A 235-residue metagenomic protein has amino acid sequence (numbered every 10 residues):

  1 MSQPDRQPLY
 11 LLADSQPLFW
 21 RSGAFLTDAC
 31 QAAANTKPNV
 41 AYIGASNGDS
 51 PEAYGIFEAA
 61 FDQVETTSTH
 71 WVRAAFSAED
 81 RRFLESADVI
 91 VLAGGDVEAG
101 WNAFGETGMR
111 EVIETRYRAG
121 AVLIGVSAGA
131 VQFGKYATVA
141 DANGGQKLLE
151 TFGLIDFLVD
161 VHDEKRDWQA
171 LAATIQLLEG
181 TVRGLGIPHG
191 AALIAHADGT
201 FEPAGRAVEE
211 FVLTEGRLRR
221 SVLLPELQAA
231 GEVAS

Functional and structural regions predicted by a protein language model:
M1-T36, Y42-G44, G48-A59, V89 (+2 more regions): C-terminal and late-domain segments of enzyme folds
D5, S68-A75, H196: An anion-binding catalytic pocket shared by soluble metabolic enzymes
L11, T69-V72, V91-L92, I124-V126 (+1 more regions): General beta-strand structural signal in soluble alpha/beta enzymes
S15-W20, T67-V72, A99-A103, V161-D163: Short, flexible loop segments at the rims of nucleotide/cofactor-binding pockets, characterized by
Q16, N47, V97-E98, A130-V131: Solvent-exposed loop/turn segments at secondary-structure junctions within structured extracellular/periplasmic domains
A59-E65: Mid-chain, structured segments of secreted extracytoplasmic proteins
H70-V122: Flexible gly/pro-rich beta->alpha loop and the following alpha-helix that scaffold active-site loops
A99-E106, R110-Q169: Class I SAM-dependent methyltransferase SAM-binding "motif I" and its flanking Rossmann-like core
